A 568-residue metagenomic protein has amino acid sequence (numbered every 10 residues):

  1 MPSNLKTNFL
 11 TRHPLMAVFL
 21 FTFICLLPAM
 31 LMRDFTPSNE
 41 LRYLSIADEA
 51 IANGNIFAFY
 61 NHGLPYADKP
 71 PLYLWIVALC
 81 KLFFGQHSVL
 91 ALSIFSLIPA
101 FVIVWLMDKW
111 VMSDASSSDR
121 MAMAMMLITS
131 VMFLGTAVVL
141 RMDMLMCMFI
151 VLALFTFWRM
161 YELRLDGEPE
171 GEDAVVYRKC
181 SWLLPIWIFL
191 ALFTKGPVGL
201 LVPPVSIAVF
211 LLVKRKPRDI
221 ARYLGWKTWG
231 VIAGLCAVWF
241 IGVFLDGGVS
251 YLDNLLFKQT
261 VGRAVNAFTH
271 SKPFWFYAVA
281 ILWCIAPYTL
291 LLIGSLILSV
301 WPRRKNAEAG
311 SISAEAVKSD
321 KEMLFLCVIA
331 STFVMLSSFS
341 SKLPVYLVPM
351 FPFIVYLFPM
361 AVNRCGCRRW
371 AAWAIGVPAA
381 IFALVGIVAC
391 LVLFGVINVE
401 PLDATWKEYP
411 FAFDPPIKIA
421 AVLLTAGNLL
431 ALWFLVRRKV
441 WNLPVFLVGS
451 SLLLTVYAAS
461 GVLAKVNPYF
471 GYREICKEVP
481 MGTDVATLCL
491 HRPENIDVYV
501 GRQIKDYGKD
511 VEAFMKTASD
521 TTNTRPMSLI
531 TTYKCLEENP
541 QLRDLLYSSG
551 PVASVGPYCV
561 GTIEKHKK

Functional and structural regions predicted by a protein language model:
M1-A371, K439, K465, S549-P557: Membrane-integral, polyisoprenol-dependent glycosyltransferases of the GT-C/oligosaccharyltransferase superfamily
P2-N4, W182, I186, S299-K568: Membrane-embedded architecture of ER/inner-membrane glycosylation machinery
